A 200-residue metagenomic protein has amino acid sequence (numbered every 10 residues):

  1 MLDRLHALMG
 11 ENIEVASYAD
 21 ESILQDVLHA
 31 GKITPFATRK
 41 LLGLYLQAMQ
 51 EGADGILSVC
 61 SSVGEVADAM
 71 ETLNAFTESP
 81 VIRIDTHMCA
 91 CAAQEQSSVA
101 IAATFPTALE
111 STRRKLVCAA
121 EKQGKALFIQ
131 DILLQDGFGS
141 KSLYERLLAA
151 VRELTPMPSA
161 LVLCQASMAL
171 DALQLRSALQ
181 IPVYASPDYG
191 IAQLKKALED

Functional and structural regions predicted by a protein language model:
M1-D200: Non-catalytic structural scaffold of enzyme domains
